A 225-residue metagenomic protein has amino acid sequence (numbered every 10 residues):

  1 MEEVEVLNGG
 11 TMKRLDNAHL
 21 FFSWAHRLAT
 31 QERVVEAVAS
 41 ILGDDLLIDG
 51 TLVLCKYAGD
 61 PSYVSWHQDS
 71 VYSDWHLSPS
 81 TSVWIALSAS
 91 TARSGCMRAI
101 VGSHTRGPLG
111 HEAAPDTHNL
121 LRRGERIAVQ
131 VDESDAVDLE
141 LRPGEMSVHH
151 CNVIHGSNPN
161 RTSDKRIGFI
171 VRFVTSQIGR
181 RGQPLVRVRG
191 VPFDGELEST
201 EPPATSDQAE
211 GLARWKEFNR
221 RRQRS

Functional and structural regions predicted by a protein language model:
M1-W75, P184: Non-heme Fe(II)-dependent double-stranded beta-helix
E3, M146, N152-S225: Non-heme Fe(II)/2-oxoglutarate
F21, D49, P79, R93-G95 (+2 more regions): Residues that flank catalytic or metal-binding motifs in active/ligand-binding sites
D49, L54, H67, W84 (+2 more regions): Residues in well-ordered beta-strands of folded domains
V53-K56, V71, S90-A92, H104-T105 (+2 more regions): Short, solvent-exposed loop/turn segments at secondary-structure junctions
H67, D74-A92, E140-P143, V148 (+1 more regions): Short, conserved beta-strand element in jelly-roll/cupin
D74-P79, Q130-V131, R161-K165: A generic structural micro-feature
A92-N158: Double-stranded beta-helix
